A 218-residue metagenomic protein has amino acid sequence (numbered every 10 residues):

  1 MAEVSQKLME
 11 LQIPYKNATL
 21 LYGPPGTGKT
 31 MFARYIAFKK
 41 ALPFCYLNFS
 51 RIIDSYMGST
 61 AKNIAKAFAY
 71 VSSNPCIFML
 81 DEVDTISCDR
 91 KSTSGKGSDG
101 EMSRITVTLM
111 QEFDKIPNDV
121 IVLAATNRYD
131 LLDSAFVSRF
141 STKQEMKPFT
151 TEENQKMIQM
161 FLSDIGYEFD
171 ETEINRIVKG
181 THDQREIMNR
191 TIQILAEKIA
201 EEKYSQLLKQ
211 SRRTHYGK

Functional and structural regions predicted by a protein language model:
M1-N17: Pre-Walker A (pre-P-loop) alpha-helix and adjacent loop at the N terminus of AAA/AAA+ ATPase modules, a conserved
Y15-L47, A65-S73: Walker A/P-loop
T60, E82, E101-I105, R128 (+2 more regions): Helical "lid/switch" subdomain of P-loop NTPase nucleotide-binding domains
V71-S94: Conserved P-loop NTPase "ATPase switch" module shared by AAA+ and STAND
M79-D81, V107-Q111, V120-T126: Structural recognition of the conserved hydrophobic beta-strand(s) that form the central parallel beta-sheet of P-loop
S92-D114: Substrate-gripping "pore-loop 1 plus following alpha2 helix"
S134-F149: A short helix-turn-beta junction within AAA+ P-loop NTPase domains corresponding to the substrate/partner-engaging
T151-K218: C-terminal alpha-helical "lid" subdomain
